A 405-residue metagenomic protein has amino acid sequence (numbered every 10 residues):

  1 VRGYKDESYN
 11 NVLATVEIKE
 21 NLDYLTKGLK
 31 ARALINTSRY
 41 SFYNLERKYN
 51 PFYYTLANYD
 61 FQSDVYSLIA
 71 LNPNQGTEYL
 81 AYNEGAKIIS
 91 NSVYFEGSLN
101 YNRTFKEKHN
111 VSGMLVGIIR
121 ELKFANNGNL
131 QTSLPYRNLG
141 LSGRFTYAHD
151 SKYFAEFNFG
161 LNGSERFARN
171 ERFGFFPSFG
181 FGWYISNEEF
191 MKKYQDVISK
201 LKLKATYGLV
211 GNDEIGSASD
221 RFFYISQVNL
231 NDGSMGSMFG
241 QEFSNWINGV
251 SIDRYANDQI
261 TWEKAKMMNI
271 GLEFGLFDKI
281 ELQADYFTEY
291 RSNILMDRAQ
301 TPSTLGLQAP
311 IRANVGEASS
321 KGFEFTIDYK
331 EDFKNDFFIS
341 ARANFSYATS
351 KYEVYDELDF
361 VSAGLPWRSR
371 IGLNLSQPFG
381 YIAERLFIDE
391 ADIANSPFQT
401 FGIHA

Functional and structural regions predicted by a protein language model:
V1-E96, N110, I118-Y136, T301-A309: Surface-exposed, low-complexity loop segments enriched in small/polar and acidic residues
V1-L22, T77-E78, G97-N100, G113 (+4 more regions): Outer-membrane beta-barrel transmembrane strand signature
L13, I35-Y43, G117-A125, F159-E165 (+5 more regions): Transmembrane beta-strands of outer-membrane beta-barrel pores
A14-E20, F95-Y101, G143-H149, F179-W183 (+4 more regions): Residues on the lipid-exposed face of transmembrane beta-strands in outer-membrane beta-barrel proteins
Y24-L29, K108-V111, K152-A155, E188-M191 (+3 more regions): Repeated loop/turn-to-beta-strand initiation elements of outer-membrane beta-barrel proteins
T37-A57, I119-N127, A168-E171, K193-Q195 (+3 more regions): Outer-membrane beta-barrel and related beta-rich outer-membrane complex signature in Gram-negative bacteria
K48, S226-G233, D332-A405: Conserved small-residue
N126, K192-K264, D285-A318, V361 (+1 more regions): Solvent-exposed loop/turn elements at secondary-structure boundaries
